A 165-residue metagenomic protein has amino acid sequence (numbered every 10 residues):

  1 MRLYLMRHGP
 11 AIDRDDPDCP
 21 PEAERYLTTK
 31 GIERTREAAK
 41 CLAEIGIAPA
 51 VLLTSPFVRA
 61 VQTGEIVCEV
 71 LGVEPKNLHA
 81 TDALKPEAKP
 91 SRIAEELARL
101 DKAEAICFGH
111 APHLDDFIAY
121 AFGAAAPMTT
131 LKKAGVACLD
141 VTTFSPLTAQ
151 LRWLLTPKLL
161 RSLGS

Functional and structural regions predicted by a protein language model:
R2-L84, A88-S91, L114, P127-A134: Active-site-proximal alpha-helix that buttresses catalytic centers in soluble enzyme cores
R2-M6, E104-G109: Beta-strand elements within well-structured catalytic alpha/beta cores of enzymes that handle phosphate/sulfate esters
C41, I66, V70, R99 (+3 more regions): Active-site catalytic microenvironments for nucleophilic, acid-base chemistry
L97-I106, T148-P157: A polyampholytic, Gly/Pro-enriched intrinsically disordered region
R99-E104, A111-G135: Non-DNA-binding regulatory cores of transcription-related proteins, predominantly C-terminal effector-binding
A124-Q150, T156-L160: Domain-level recognition of soluble alpha/beta enzyme cores, biased toward histidine phosphatases/phosphomutases
S162-S165: Acidic, His/Gly-rich catalytic cores of divalent-metal-dependent hydrolytic chemistry
